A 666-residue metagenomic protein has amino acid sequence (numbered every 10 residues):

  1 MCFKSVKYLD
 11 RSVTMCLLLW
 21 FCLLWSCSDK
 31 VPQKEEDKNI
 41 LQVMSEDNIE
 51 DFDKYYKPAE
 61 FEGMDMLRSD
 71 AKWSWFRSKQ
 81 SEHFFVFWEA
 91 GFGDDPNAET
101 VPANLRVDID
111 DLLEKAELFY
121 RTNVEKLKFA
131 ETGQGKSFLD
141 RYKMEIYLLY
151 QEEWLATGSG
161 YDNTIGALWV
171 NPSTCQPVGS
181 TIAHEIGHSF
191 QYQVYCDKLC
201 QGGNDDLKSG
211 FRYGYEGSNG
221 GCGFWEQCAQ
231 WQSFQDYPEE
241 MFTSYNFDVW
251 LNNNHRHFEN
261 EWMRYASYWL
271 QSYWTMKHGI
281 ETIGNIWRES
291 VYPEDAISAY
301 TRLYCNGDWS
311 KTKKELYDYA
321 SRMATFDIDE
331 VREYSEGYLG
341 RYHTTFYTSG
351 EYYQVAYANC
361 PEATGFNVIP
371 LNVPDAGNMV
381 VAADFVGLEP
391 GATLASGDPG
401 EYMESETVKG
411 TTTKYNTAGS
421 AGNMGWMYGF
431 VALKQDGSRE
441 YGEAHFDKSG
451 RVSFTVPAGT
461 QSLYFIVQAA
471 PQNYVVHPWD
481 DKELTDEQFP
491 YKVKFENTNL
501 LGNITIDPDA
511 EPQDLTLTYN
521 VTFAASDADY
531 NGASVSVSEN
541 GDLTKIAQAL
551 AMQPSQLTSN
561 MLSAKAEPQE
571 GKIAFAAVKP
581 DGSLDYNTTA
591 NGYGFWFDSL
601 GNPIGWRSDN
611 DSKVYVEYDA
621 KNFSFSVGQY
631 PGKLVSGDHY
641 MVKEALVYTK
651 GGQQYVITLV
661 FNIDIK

Functional and structural regions predicted by a protein language model:
L23-S26: C-terminal motif of bacterial Sec signal peptides marking the signal peptidase cleavage site
D37-F84, W88-I165, P172-I186, F190-C200 (+1 more regions): Zn2+-dependent metallopeptidase catalytic core
A167-M241, D248: Zinc-dependent metallopeptidase catalytic helix centered on the HExxH motif and its immediate flanking segment
D248-F326: Active-site-proximal alpha-helical
E294-T516: Beta/coil-rich, acidic/histidine-enriched accessory regions frequently appended to metallopeptidases
V355, E511-S608, F661-I663: Solvent-exposed, low-complexity, repeat-rich "mucin-like" stalks and linkers
A620-D638: Extracellular/luminal low-complexity segments enriched in Ser/Thr/Pro
S636-K650: A short beta-strand micro-motif common to beta-rich folds, especially ectodomain repeats
